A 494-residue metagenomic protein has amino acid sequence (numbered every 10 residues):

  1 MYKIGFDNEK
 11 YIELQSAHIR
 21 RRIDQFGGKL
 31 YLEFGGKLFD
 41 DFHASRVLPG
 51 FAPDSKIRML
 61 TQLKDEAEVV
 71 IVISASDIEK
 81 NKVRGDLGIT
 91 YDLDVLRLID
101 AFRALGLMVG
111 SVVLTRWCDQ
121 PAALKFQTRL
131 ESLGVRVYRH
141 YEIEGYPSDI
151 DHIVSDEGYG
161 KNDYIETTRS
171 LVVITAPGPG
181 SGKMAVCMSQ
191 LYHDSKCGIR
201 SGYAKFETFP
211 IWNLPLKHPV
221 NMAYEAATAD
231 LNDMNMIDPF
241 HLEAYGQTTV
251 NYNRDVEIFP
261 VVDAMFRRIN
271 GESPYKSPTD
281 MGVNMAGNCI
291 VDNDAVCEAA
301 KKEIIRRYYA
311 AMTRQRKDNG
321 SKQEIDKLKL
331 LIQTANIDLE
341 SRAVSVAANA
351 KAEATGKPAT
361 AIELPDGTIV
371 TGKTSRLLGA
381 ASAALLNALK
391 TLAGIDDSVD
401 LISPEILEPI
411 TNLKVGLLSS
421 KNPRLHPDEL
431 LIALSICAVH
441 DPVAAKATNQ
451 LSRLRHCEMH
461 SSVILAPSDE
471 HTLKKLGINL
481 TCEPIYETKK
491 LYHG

Functional and structural regions predicted by a protein language model:
M1-T175, Q190-A352, K357, L364-D366 (+2 more regions): Flexible phosphate-sensing "switch/lid" loops adjacent to ATP/NTP-binding sites across phosphate-transfer
G178-P179: The conserved Walker
V186: Hydrophobic positions on the alpha1 helix immediately C-terminal to the Walker A/P-loop
K373-T374: Short clusters of small/polar residues that mark proteolytic maturation junctions
L377-A393: A short, polar/charged loop-to-alpha-helix boundary motif
T391-P423: Short HxH-centered metal-ligating active-site micro-motif
